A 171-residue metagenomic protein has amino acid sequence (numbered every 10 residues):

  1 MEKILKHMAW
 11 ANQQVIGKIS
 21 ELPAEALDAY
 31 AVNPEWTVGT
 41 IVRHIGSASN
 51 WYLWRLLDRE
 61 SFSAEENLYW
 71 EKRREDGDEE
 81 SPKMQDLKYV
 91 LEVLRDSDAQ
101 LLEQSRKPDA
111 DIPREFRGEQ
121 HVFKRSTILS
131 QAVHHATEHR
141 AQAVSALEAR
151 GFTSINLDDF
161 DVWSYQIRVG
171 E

Functional and structural regions predicted by a protein language model:
E2-G17, A26-E75, R117-E171: Short, contiguous alpha-helical
Q14, K18, D96, Q100 (+2 more regions): Solvent-exposed, charged/polar functional surfaces in cytosolic regulatory/catalytic domains
I19-A24, D111: Short alpha-helical hairpin
A24-L27, R43-N50, P82-K83, L87-L94: Anionic, Ser/Thr-rich low-complexity intrinsically disordered regions
E60-R106: Helix-adjacent hinge/juxtasegments
S105-G118: Acidic catalytic patch
